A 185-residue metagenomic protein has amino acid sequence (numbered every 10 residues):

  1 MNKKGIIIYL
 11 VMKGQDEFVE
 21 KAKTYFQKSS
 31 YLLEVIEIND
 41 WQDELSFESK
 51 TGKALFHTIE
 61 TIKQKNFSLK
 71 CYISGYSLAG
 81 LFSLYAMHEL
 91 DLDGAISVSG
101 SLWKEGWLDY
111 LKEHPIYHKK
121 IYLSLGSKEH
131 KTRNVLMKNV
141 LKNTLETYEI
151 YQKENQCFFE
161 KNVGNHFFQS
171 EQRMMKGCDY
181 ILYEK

Functional and structural regions predicted by a protein language model:
G5-N66: Serine-hydrolase catalytic machinery in alpha/beta-hydrolase-like enzymes
E20-Y25, L81-F82, K104-H114: Alpha-helical scaffolding within the catalytic cores of extracellular/periplasmic polymer-degrading hydrolases
K70-G75, V98: Short beta-strand immediately N-terminal to the catalytic nucleophile in serine-hydrolase-like folds
S74-S83: Gly/Ala-rich beta-loop-alpha elbow adjacent to hydrolase catalytic centers
Y85-E89: Active-site signature of alpha/beta-hydrolase-fold catalytic machinery across serine- and Asp/Cys-nucleophile hydrolases
D91-W103: A conserved short beta-strand
L102-R173: The feature captures the conserved acid-bearing segment of alpha/beta-hydrolase catalytic domains
R173-K185: Catalytic active-site module of serine/aspartate enzymes centered on a nucleophile-bearing elbow/loop
